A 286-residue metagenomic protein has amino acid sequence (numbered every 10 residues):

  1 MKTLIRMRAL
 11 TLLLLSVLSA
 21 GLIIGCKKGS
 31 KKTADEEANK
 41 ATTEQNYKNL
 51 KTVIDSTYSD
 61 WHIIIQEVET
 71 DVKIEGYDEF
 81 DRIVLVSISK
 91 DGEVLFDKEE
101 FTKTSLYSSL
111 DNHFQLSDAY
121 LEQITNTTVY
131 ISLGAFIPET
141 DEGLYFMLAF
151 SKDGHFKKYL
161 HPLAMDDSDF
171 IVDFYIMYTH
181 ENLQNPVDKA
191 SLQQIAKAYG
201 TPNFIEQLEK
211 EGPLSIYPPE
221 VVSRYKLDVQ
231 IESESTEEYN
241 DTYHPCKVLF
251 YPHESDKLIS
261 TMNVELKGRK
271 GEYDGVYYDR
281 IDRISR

Functional and structural regions predicted by a protein language model:
K2-L14: Bacterial N-terminal signal peptides that target proteins for export
L22-G25: C-terminal motif of bacterial Sec signal peptides marking the signal peptidase cleavage site
K27-G29: Bacterial signal peptide processing site
S59-Q66, D71-I74, T127-F136: Short beta-strand elements that form the blades of beta-propeller/WD-repeat-like and other beta-sheet-rich scaffold
E93-N112: Surface-exposed loop and turn segments in beta-propeller and other repeat-based domains that flank or scaffold
Y120-L121, K210-D256: Surface-exposed, charged secondary-structure patches
G154-L160, S255-R286: Short beta-strand edge/turn micro-motifs at domain boundaries
A164-S215: Core segments of small alpha/beta cavity-forming domains
